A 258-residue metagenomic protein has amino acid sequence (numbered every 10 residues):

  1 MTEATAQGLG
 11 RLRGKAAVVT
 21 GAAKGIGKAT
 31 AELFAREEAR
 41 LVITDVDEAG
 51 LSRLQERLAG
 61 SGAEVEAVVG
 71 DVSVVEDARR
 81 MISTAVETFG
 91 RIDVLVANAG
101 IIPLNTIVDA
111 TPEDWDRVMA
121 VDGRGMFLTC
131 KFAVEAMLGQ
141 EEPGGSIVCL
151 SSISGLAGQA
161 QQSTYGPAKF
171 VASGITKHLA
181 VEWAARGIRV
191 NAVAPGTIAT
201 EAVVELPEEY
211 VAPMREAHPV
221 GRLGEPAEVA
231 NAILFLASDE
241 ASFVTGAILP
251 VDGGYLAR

Functional and structural regions predicted by a protein language model:
T2-L9, A157, A217, L234 (+1 more regions): Short C-terminal tail/terminal secondary-structure segment of NAD(P)H-dependent dehydrogenase/reductase domains
R91, V96, A184, R189 (+1 more regions): Short, small/polar-rich loop/turn modules that mediate ligand/substrate recognition or access, typified
T106-I107, T111-D116, V203, M214: Substrate-binding pocket helix/loop in short-chain dehydrogenase/reductase
C130, A168, T176: Active-site helix of classical SDR
E135, V181-A185, S242: Alpha-helical segment proximal to the catalytic Tyr-Lys
S152: Residue(s) in the substrate-gating loop at a strand-loop-helix junction that position the organic substrate next
I188, R222-V251, Y255-L256: C-terminal substrate-recognition "lid" of short-chain dehydrogenase/reductases
